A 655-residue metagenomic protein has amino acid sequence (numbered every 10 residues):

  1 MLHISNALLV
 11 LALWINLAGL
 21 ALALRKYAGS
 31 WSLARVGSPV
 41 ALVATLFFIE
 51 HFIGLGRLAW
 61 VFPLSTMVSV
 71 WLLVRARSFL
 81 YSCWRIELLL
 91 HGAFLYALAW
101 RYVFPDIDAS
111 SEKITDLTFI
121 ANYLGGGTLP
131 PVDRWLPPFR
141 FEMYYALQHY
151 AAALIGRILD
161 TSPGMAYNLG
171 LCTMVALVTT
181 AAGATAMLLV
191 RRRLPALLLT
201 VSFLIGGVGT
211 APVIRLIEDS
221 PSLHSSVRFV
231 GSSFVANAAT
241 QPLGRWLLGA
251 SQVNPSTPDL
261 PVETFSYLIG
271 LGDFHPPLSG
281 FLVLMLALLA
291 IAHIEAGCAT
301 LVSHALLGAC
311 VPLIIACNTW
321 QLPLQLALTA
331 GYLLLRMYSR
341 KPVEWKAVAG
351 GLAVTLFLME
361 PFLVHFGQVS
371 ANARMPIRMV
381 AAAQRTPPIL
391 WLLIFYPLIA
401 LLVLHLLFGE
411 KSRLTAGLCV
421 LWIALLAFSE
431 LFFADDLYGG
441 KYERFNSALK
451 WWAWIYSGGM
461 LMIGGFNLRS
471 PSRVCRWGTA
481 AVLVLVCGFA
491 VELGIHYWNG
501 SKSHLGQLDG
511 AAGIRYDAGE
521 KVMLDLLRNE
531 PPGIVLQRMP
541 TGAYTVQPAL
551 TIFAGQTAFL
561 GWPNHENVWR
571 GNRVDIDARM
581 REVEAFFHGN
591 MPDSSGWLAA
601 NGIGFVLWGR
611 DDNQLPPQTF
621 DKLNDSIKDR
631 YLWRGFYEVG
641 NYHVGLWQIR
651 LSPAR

Functional and structural regions predicted by a protein language model:
M1-S82, T355-H365, S370-G409, V420-D436: Membrane-embedded, hydrophobic transmembrane alpha-helices
L2-A7, R85-I86, G92-V283, P540: Active-site lumenal/periplasmic loops and adjacent helix-entry segments of GT-C-fold, multi-pass membrane
W31-V36, I53-Y102, M187-V201, G297 (+3 more regions): Start-transfer (signal-anchor) and selected internal transmembrane alpha helices of multi-pass inner/ER membrane
V74-S78, I291-V302, L324-L352, V369 (+2 more regions): Perimembrane helix-loop-helix junctions
C83-L98, L198-L204, R473-G494: Internal/C-terminal transmembrane anchor helices
V103-D108, T115, T210-D259, A347-P548 (+2 more regions): Transmembrane helical bundles and short interhelical boundary loops of multi-pass, membrane-embedded
L268-L271, H304-N318: Membrane-interface alpha helices of multi-pass inner-membrane proteins
V491-R655: Extracytoplasmic
